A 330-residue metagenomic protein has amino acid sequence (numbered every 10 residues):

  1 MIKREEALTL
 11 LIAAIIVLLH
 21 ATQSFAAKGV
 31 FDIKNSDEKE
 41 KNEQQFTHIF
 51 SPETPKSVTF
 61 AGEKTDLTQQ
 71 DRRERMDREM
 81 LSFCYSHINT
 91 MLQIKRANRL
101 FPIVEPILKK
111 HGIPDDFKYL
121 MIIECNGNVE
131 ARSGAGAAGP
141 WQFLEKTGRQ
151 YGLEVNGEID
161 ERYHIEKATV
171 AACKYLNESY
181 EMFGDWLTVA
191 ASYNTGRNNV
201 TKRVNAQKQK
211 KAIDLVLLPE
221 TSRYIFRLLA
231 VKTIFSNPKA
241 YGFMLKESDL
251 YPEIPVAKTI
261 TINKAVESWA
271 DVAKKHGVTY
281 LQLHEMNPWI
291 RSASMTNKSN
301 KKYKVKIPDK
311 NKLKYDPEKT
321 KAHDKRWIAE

Functional and structural regions predicted by a protein language model:
I2-G112: An acidic, Gly/Ser/Thr/Pro-rich helix-cap/linker signature
R4-E5, P317, E330: Intrinsically disordered, low-complexity, charged terminal extensions of DNA damage-control enzymes
A13-H20, T320-E330: Gram-negative outer-membrane assembly/targeting C-terminal domains
T68-Y251, I290-T296: Catalytic glycan-binding domains that act on GlcNAc-containing polysaccharides
A240, V272, D316-T320: Short conserved micro-motifs at the rims of enzyme active sites and ligand-binding pockets
E247-G277, K301, A329-E330: Primarily a LysM-type cell-wall glycan-binding module
S268-N297: LysM (lysin motif) carbohydrate-binding repeats in extracellular/periplasmic proteins that recognize
M286-R326: Extracellular LysM carbohydrate-binding repeats and other cell-envelope/extracellular binding modules
